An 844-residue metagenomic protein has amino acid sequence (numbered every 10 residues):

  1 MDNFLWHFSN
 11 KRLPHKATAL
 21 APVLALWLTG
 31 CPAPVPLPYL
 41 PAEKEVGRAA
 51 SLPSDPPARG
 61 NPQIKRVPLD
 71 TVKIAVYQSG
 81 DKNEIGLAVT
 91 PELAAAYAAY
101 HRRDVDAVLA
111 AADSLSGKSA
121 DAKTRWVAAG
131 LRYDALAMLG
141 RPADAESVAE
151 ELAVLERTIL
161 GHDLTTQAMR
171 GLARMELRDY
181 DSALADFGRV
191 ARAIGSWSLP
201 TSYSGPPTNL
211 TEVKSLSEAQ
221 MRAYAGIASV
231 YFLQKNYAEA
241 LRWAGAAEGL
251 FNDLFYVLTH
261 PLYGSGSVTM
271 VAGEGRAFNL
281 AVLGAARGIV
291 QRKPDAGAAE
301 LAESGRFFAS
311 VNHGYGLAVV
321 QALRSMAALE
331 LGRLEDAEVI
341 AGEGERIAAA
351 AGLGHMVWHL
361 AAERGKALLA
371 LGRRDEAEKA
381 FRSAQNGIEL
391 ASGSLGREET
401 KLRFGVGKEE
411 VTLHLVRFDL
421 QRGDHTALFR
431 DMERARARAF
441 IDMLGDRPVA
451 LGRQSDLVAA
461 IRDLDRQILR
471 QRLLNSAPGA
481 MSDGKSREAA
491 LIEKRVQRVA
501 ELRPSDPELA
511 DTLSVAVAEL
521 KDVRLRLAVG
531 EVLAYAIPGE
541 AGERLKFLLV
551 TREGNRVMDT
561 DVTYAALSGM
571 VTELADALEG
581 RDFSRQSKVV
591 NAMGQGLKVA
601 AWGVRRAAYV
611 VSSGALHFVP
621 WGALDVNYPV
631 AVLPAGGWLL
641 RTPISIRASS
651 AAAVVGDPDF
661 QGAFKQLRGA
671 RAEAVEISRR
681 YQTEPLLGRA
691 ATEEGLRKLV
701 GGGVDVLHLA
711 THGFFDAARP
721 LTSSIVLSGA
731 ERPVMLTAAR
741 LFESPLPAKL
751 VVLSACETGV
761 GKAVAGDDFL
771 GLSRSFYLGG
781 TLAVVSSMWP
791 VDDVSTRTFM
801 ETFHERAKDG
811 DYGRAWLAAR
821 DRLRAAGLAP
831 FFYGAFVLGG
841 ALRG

Functional and structural regions predicted by a protein language model:
T90, V127, T165, S215-E218 (+11 more regions): Residue register of alpha-helical TPR repeats
T90, V319, R374-N627, I646-A653: Amphipathic alpha-helical protein-protein interaction segments
A94, L131, M169, E176 (+10 more regions): "A position-specific structural signal for the A-helix of alpha-solenoid helical repeats
Y100, A112, S116-S119, Y133-L136 (+13 more regions): Eukaryotic all-alpha helical interaction scaffolds
R103, G140, R178, K235 (+4 more regions): Residue-level detector of the short coil/turn that links helix A to helix B within each tetratricopeptide repeat
S119-D121, R157-G161, S196-L199, V213-S215 (+6 more regions): Short coil/turn linkers that connect adjacent helices within long alpha-helical scaffolds, especially alpha-solenoid
G195, N252, D511-G844: Catalytic cores of enzymes
